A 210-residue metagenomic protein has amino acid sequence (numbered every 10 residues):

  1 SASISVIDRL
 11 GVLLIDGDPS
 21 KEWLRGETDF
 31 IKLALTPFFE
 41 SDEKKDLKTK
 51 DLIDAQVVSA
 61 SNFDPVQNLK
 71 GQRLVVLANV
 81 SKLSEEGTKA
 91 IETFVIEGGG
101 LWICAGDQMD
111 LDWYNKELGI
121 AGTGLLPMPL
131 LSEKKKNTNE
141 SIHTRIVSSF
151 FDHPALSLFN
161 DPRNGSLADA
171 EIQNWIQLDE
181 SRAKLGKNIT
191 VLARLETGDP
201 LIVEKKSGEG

Functional and structural regions predicted by a protein language model:
S1-R9: Extended acidic/polar, glycine-enriched regions that form or flank non-catalytic beta-rich accessory modules
L10-I15, E22-G210: Acidic, S/T/G-rich, low-cysteine, solvent-exposed domains in lumenal/extracellular/periplasmic regions of secretory
